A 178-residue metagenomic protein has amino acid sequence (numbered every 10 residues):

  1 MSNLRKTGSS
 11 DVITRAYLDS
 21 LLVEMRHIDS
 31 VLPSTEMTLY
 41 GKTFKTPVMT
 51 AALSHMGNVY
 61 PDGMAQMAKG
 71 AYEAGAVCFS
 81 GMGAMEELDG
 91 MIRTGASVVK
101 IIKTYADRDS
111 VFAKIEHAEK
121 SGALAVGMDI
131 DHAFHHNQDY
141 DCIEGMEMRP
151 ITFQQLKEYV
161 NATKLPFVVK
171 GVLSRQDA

Functional and structural regions predicted by a protein language model:
M1-F44: An N-cap/entry alpha-helix motif that binds or orients negatively charged groups
N3, M56, S80-G81, K103 (+2 more regions): Glycine- and other small-residue-rich loops at beta-strand/loop junctions that grip anionic moieties
V31-G41, F79-G90, K114: Short, charged beta->alpha transition segments
T38-G83: Active-site cofactor/substrate anionic-group-binding motifs, chiefly glycine- and Lys/Arg-rich phosphate-binding loops
V48-A51, A76-S80, V98-I102, V126 (+1 more regions): Hydrophobic faces of well-ordered beta-strands that scaffold small-molecule active sites in alpha/beta enzyme cores
S54-M56, G81-E87, D131-H132, R175: Short glycine-enriched loops at secondary-structure junctions
A68-K69, R93-T94, A106-A178: Alpha/beta enzyme core
Y72-S110: A gly/proline- and charged-residue-enriched helix-loop-helix capping module
